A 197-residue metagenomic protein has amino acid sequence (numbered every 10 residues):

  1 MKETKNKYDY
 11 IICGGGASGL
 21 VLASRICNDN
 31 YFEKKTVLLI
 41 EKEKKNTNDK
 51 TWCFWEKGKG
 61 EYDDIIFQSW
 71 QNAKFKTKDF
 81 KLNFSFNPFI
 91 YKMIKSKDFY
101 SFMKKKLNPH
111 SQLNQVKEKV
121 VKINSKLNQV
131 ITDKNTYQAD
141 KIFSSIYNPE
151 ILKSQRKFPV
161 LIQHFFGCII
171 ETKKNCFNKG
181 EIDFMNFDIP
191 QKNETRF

Functional and structural regions predicted by a protein language model:
K2-S18, L38-I40: Beta1/beta-strand and adjacent pyrophosphate-binding region of the FAD-binding site in flavoprotein oxidoreductases
N6, L82-F84, Y137, M185: Generic detection of short hydrophobic beta-strand segments and adjacent strand-loop junctions
Y8, K34-T36, N128, D140-K141: Nucleotide donor/acceptor-binding cores
G15, R25, D29, P109-F197: Predominantly flavin-linked oxidoreductase catalytic cores and closely associated redox partners
S18, K45, V121: Conserved Rossmann-like nucleotide-cofactor binding loop
V21, R25-F80, D98, I170: N-terminal FAD cofactor-binding segment of flavoenzymes
E56-E118, K122-L127: A conserved beta-strand/loop capping segment in the N-terminal third of enzymes that catalyze redox or closely related
